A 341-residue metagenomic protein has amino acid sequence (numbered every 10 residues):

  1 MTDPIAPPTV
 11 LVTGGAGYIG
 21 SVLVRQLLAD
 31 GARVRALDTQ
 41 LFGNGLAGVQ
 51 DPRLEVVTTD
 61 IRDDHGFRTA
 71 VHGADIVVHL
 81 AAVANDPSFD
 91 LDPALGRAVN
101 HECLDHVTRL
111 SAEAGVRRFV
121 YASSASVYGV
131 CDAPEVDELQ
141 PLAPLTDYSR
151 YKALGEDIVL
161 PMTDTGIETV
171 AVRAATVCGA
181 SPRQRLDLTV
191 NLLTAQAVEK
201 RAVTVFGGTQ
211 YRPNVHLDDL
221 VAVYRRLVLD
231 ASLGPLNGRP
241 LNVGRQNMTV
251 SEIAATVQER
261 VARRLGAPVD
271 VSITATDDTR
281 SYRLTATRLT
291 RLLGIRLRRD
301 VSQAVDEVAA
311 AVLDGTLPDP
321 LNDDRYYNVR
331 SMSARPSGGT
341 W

Functional and structural regions predicted by a protein language model:
M1-I76: N-terminal Rossmann/SDR dinucleotide-binding element
T13, L37, V77-L80, F119-S124 (+1 more regions): SDR active-site strand-loop-helix element
L46-A47, P87-A94, V130-P134, P182-R183: Conserved catalytic-core motifs of eukaryotic protein kinase domains, centered on the activation segment
I61-V99: NAD(P)H-binding glycine-rich loop region in Rossmannoid oxidoreductase-like domains and their noncatalytic homologs
R62, L95-H106, L142, T146 (+1 more regions): Glycine-rich NAD(P)-binding loop of the Rossmann-fold in SDR/ketoreductase-type enzymes
D105-T146: Conserved Rossmann-fold NAD(P)-dependent oxidoreductase catalytic core, especially the SDR/UDP-sugar
D157-R212, L217-V228, V257-E259: NAD(P)-dependent short-chain dehydrogenase/reductase
R201, F206-T209, P213-W341: C-terminal substrate-binding subdomain of Rossmann-fold SDR/epimerase-dehydratase oxidoreductases
